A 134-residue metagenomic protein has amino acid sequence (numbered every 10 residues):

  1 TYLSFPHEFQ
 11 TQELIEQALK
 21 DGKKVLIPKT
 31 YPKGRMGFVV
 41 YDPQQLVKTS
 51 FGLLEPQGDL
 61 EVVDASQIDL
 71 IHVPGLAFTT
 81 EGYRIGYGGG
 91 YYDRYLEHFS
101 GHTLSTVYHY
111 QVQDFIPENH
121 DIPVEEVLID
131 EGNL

Functional and structural regions predicted by a protein language model:
T1-S66: N-terminal active-site beta-alpha-beta segment that forms phosphate/nucleotide-binding and substrate-recognition loops
G37-L134: Conserved phosphate- and dinucleotide-binding cores of soluble alpha/beta proteins, encompassing both enzyme active
